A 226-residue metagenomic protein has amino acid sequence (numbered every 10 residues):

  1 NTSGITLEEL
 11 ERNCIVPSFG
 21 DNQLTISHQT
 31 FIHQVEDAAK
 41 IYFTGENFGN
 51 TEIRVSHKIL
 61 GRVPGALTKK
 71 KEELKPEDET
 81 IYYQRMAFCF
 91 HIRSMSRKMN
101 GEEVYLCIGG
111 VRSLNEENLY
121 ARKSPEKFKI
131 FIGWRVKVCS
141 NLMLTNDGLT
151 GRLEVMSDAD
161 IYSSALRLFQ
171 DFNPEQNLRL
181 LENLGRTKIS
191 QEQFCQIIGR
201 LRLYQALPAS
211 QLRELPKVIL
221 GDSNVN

Functional and structural regions predicted by a protein language model:
N1-E36, K40-N47, T51-R54, I59 (+1 more regions): Feature for intrinsically disordered/low-complexity regulatory segments and propeptides
L67-N226: Intrinsically disordered, low-complexity regions enriched in serine/threonine
